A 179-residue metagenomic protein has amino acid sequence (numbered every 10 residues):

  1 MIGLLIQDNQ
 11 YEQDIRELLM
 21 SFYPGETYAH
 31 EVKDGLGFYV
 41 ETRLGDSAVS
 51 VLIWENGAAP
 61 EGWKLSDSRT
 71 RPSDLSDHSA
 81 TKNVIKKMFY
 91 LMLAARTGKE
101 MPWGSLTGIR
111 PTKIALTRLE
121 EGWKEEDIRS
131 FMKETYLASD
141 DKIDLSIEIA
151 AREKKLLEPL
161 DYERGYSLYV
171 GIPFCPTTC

Functional and structural regions predicted by a protein language model:
M1-P102: A short, structured N-terminal alpha-helical element that caps or precedes a catalytic domain
D8-E17, S47-A48, P60-D67, K124-D144 (+2 more regions): Short, charge-rich amphipathic segments
L93, T97-E100, E120-L168: N-terminal [4Fe-4S]-dependent radical SAM core
G108-P111: N-terminal alpha-helical segment
G165-C179: Canonical Radical SAM [4Fe-4S] cluster-binding loop centered on the CxxxCxxC motif and its immediate flanking residues
